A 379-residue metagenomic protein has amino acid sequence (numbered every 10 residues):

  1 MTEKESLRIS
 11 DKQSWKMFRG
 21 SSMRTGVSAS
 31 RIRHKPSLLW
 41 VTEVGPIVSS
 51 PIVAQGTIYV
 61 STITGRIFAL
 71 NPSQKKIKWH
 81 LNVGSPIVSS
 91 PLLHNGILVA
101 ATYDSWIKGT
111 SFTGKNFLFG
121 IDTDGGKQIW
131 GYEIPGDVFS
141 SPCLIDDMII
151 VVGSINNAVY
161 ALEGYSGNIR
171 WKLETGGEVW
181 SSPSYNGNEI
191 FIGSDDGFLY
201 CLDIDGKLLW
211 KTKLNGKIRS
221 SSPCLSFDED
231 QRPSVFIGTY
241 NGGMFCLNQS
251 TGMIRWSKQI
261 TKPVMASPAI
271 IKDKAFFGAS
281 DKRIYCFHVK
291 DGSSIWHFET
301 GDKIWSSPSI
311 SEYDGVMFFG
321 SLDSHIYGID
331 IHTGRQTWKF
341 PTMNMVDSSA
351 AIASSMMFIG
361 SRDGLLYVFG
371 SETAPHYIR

Functional and structural regions predicted by a protein language model:
M1-L7, M23-V27: A short, compositionally biased domain-edge/stem linker segment
I9-K12, R19-S22, I32-K35, L39-I52 (+14 more regions): Extracytoplasmic beta-rich repeat domains
I58, L98, I149-I150, I190 (+4 more regions): Hydrophobic beta-strand positions that form the internal "hydrophobic ladder" of WD40/Gbeta-like beta-propeller blades
S61, G193, F236-G238, S250 (+2 more regions): Glycine-rich phosphate/oxyanion-binding loops and their immediately adjacent helices within cytosolic catalytic domains
T62-P72: Beta-propeller domains
G65, K76, K127, M148 (+11 more regions): Glycine-centered loop/turn positions within well-structured domains that cap or flank conserved ligand/cofactor-binding
N71-K75, D122-G125, E163-S166, D203-K207 (+4 more regions): Short loop/turn segments that connect beta-strands within beta-propeller blades
